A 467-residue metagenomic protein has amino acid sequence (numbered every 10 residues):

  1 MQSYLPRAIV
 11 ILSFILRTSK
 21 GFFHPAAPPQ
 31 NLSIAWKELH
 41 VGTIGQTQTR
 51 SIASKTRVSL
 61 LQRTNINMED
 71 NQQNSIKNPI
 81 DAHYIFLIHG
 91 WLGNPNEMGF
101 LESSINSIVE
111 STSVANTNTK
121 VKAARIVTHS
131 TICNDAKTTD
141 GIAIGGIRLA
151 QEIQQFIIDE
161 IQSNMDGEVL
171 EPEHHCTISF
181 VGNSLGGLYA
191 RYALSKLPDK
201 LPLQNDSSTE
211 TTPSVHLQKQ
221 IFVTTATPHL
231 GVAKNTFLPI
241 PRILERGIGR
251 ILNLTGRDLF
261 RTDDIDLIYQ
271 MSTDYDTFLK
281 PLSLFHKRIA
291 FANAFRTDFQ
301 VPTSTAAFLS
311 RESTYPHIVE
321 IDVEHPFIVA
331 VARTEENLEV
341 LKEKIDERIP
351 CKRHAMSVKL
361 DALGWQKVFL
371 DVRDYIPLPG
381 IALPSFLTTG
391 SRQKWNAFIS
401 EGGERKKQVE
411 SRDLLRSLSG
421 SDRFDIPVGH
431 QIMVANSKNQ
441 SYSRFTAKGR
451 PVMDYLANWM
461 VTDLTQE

Functional and structural regions predicted by a protein language model:
M1-E38: N-terminal chloroplast transit peptides
S3, S13, S33, Q46 (+8 more regions): General helical secondary-structure elements
I9, A27-P28, W36, S54 (+4 more regions): Intrinsic disorder/low-complexity segments
S19, H40-T43, G247, L254: Intrinsically disordered, low-complexity segments enriched in small/polar residues
K20, G42-I44, V58, I85 (+1 more regions): A composition/secondary-structure signal for short, hydrophobic, low-basic-content segments with alpha-helix propensity
W36, V41-Q73: N-terminal plastid-targeting presequences
D70-E467: Lipid deacylating catalytic domains
